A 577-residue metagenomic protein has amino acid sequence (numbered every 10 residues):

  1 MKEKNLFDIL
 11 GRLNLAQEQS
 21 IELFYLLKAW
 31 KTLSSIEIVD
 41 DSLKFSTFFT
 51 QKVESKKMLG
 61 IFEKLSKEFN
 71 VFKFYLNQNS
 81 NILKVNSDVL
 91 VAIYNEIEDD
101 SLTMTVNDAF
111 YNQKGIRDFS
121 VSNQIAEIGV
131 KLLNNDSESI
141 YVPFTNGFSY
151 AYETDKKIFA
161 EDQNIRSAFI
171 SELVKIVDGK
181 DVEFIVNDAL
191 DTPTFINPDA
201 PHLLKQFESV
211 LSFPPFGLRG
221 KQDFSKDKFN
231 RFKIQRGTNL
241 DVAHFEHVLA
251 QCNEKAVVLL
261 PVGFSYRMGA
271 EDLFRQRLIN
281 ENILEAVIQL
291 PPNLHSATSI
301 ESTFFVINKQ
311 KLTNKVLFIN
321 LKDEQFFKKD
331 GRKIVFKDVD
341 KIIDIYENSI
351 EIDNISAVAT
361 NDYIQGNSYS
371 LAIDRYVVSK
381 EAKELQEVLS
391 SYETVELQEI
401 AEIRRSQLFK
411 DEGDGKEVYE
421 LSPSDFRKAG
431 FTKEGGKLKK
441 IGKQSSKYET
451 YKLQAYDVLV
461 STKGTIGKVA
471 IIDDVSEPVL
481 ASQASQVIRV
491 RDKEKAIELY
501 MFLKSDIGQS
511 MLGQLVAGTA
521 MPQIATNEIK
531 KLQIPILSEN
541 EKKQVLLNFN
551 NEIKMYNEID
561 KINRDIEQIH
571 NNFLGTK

Functional and structural regions predicted by a protein language model:
S20, R236-I307: Conserved Class I SAM-dependent methyltransferase catalytic core
L26, T32-G115: Long recognition/docking surfaces used for binding and targeting
N112-S212, G217, P261-V262, F274 (+1 more regions): Conserved S-adenosyl-L-methionine
P215-A243, V262-G263: Mobile active-site "lid"/loop adjacent to the S-adenosyl-L-methionine
F305, D374, P478-Q486, A517-L547 (+1 more regions): A short glycine-rich beta-alpha junction/loop motif
I345-K416, S538-K577: Non-catalytic DNA-recognition/assembly elements of restriction-modification systems
T394-K410, D425-A455: Sequence-specific dsDNA recognition surfaces
Y448-Y451, V458-K504: A short beta-sheet element
